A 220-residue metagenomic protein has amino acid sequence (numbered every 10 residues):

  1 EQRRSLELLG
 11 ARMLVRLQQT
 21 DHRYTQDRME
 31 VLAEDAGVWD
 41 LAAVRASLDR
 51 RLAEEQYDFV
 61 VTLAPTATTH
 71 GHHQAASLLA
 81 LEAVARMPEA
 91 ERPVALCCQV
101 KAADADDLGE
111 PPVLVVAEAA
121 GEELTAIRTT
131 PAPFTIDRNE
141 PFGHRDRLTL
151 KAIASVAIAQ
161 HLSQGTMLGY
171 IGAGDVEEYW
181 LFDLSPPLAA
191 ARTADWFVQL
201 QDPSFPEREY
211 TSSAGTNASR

Functional and structural regions predicted by a protein language model:
E1-E91: Active-site beta-strand->loop->alpha-helix modules in alpha/beta enzyme cores, enriched in Gly/His/Asp(Glu)
L9, R86-R220: The feature marks non-catalytic terminal segments
